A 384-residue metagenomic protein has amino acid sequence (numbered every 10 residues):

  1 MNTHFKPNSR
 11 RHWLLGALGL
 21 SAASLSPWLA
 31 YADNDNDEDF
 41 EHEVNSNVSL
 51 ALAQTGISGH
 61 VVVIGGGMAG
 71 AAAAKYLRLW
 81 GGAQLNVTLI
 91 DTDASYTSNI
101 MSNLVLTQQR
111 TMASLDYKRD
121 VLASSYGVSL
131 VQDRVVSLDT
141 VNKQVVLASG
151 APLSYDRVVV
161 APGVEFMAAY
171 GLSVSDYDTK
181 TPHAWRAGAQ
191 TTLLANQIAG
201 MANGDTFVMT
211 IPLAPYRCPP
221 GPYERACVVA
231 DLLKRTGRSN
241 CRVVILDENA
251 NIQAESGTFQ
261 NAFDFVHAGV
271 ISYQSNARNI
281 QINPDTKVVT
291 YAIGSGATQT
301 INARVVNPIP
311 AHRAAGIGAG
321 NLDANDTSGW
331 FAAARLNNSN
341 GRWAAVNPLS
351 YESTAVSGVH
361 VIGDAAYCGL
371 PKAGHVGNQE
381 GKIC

Functional and structural regions predicted by a protein language model:
N2-S21: N-terminal secretory signal peptides and thylakoid transit peptides that target proteins across membranes
L15, D33-I57, V131-R217, G221 (+1 more regions): FAD-binding core/adjacent interface of flavoenzyme oxidoreductases
S26-P27: N-terminal signal peptide c-region/cleavage motif recognized by signal peptidases
D33-F40, V44-S129, P215-A254: Beta1-alpha1 glycine-rich phosphate/pyrophosphate-binding loop at the start of Rossmann-like nucleotide-binding domains
N99-N103, G171-S173, L370-G374: Short acidic, glycine/proline-rich loop/turn micro-motifs
S125-S137, N142-V145, L153, D231-N340: A Rossmann-like FAD-binding core segment of flavoenzymes
D176-M201, R304-V305, I309-V376: FAD-site-proximal beta/loop scaffold in flavoenzymes
G377-C384: Internal hydrophobic alpha-helix adjacent to the cofactor/substrate pocket in enzyme cavities
